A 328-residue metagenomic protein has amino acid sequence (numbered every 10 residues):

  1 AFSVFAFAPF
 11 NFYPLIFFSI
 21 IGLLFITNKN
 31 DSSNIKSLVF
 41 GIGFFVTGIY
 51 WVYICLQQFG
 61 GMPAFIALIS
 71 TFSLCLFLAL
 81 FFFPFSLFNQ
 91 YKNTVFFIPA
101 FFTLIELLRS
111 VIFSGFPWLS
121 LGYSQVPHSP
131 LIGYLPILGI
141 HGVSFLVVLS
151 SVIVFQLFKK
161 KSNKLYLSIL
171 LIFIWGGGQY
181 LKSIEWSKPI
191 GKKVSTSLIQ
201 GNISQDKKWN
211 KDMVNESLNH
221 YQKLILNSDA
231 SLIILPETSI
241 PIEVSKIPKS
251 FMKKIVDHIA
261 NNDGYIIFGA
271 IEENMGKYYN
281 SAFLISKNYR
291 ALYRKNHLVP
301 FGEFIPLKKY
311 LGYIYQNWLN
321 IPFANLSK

Functional and structural regions predicted by a protein language model:
A1-E185: Membrane-embedded alpha-helical bundles of multi-pass enzymes that act on lipidic or dolichyl-linked glycan substrates
I184-K328: Soluble catalytic domains of enzymes that build or remodel membrane lipids, polysaccharides, and related
